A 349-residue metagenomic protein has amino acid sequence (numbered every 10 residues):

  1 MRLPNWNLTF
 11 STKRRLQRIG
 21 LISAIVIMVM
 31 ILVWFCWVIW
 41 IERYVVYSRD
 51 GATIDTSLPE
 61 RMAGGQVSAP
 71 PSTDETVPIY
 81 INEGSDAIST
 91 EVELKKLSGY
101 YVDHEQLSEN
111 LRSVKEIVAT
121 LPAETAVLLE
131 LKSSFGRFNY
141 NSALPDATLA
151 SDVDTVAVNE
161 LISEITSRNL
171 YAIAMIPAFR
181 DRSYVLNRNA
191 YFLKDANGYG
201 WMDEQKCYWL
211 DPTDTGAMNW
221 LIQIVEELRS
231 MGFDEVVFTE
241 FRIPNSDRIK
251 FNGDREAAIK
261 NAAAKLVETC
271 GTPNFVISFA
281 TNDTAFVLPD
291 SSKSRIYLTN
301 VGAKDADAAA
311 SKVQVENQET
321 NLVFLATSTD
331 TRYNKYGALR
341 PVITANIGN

Functional and structural regions predicted by a protein language model:
M1-I19: N-terminal Lys/Arg-rich, disordered targeting/topogenic segments
G20-W37: Hydrophobic membrane-insertion alpha-helices, especially the h-region of bacterial N-terminal signal peptides
F35-V45, G51, K293-N349: Substrate-binding cleft of secreted/luminal carbohydrate-active enzymes
I41-K96: N-terminal, intrinsically disordered, polar/charged segments of Gram-positive cell-envelope systems that serve as
T90-E105, F179-E226: Active-site-adjacent "subsite" loops/lids of carbohydrate-active enzymes
Y101, Y171-D181, V237-F238, E256-D290 (+2 more regions): Aromatic-lined carbohydrate-recognition surfaces of secreted/lumenal glycan-active proteins
R112-F138, E227-T239, S291-T299: Catalytic domains of carbohydrate-active enzymes, especially glycoside hydrolases
A126, D154-W201: Glycine-rich, aromatic-flanked loop segments that form ligand/cofactor-binding clefts across common enzyme folds
